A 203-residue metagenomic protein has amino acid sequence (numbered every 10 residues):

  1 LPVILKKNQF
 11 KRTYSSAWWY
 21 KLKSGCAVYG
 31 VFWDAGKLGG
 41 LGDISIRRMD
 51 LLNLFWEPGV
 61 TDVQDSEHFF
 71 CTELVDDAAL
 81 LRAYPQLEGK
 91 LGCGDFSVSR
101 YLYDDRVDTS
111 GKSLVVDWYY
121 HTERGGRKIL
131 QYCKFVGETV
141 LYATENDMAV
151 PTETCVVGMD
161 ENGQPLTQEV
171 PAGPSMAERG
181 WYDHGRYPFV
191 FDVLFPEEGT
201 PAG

Functional and structural regions predicted by a protein language model:
L1-G203: Extended alpha-helical, oligomerization-prone segments that build pores/tubes and scaffolds
